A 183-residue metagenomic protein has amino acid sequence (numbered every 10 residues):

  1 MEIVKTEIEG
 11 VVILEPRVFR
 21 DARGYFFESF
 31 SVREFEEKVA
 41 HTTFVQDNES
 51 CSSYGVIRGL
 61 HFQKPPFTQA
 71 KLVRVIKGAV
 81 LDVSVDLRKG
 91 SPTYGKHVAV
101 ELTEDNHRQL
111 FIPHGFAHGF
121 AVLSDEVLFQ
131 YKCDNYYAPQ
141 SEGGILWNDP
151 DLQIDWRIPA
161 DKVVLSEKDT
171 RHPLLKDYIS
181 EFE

Functional and structural regions predicted by a protein language model:
M1-D105, S124-E126, Y131-C133, A138-E183: Non-catalytic, conserved peripheral segments adjacent to functional cores
L110, H118-L123: Short beta-strand His + acidic residue motifs that chelate non-heme Fe in jelly-roll/DSBH and cupin folds
